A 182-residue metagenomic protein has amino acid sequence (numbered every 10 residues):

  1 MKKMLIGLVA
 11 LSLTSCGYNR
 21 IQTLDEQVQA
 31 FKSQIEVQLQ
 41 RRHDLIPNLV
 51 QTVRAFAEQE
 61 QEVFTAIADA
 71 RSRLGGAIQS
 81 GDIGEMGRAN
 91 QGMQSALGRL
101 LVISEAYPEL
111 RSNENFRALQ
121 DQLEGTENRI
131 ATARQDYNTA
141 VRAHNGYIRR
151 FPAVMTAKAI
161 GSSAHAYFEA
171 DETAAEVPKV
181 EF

Functional and structural regions predicted by a protein language model:
M1: Mixed-charge, Lys/Arg-enriched low-complexity segments
M4-F182: A helix-centric hydrophobic-segment signal that preferentially recognizes long, alpha-helical stretches used
